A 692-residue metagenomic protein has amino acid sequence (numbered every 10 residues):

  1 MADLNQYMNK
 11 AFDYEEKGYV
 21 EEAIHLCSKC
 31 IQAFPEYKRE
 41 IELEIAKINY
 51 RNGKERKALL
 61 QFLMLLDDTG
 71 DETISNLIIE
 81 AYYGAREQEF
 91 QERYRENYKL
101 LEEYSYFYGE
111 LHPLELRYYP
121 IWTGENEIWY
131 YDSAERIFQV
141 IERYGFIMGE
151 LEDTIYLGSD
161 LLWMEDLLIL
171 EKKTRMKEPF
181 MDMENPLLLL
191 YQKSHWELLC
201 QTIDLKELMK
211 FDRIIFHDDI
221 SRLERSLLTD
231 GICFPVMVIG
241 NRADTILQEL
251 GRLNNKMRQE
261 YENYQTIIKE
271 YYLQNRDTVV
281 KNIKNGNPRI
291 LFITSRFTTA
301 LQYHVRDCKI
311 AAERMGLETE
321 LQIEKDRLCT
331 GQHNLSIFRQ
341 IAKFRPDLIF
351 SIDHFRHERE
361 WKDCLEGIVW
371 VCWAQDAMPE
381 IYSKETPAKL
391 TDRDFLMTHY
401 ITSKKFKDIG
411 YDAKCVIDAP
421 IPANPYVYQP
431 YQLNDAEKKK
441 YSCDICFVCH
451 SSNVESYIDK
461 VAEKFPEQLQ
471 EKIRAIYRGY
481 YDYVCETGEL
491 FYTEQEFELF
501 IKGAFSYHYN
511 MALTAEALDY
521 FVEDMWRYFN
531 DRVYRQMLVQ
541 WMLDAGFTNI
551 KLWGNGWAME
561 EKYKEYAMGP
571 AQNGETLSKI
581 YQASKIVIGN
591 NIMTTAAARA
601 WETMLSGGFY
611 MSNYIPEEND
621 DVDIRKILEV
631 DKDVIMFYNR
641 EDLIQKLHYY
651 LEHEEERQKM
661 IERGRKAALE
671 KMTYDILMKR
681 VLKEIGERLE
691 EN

Functional and structural regions predicted by a protein language model:
Q6, K10-E15, Y37, G145-F146 (+7 more regions): Extended catalytic core of nucleotide-activated donor transferases of GT-like folds
F12-Q32, E40-I155, S159-D166, K172-R289 (+3 more regions): N-terminal donor/sugar-recognition subdomains of glycan-related enzymes, prototypically the membrane-proximal stem
K193-H195, D353-H357, A377, H399-K404 (+2 more regions): Short, polar loop motifs at secondary-structure junctions
W196-I203, L223-L227, P379-T386, K405-I409 (+5 more regions): Short, charged, surface-exposed secondary-structure boundary motifs
D204-H217, I232-C233, G367-W370, R393-F395 (+3 more regions): Active-site regions of enzymes building and remodeling cell-envelope glycoconjugates
E262-I310, K414-T594, Y614-E618: Nucleotide-sugar donor-binding catalytic core of glycosyltransferases
N285-G286, L291-T294, R306, I310-G316 (+7 more regions): Catalytic binding pocket for nucleotide-activated donors in carbohydrate/polymer assembly enzymes
